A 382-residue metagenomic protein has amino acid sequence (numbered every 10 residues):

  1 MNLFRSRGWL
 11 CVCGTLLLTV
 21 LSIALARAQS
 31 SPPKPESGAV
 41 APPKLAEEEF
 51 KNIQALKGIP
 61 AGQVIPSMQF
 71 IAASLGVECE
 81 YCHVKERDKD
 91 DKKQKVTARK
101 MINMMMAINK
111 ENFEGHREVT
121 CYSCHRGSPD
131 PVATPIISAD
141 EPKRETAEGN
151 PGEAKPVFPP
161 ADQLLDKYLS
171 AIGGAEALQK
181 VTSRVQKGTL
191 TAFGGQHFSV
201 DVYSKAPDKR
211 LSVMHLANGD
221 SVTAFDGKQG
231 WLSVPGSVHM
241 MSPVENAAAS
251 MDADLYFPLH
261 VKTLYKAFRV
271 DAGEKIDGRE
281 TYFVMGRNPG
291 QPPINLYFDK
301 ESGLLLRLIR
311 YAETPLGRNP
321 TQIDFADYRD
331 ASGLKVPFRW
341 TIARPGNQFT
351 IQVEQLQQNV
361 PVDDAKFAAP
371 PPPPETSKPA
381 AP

Functional and structural regions predicted by a protein language model:
C11-A24: Bacterial N-terminal signal peptides
P42-V77, Y81, A161-G188: Mature N-terminal segment immediately following signal peptide/propeptide cleavage in secreted/periplasmic
G58, V84-A107, A133-E148: Gly/Gly-Pro-rich "capping" loops immediately C-terminal to redox-active cysteine motifs in periplasmic/lumenal
G76-E86, E118-S128: The canonical Cys-X-X-Cys-His
D140-S199, P372-P382: N-terminal cleavable signal peptides for secretion/export
D166-V238, Y265, R269-A272, N288: N-terminal mature ectodomain segment of secretory-pathway/periplasmic proteins
A217-G219, D277-P373: Gly/Pro-enriched, hydrophobic low-complexity segments that function as extracytoplasmic propeptides/linkers
L232-F257: Acidic/charged, solvent-exposed loop-and-adjacent secondary-structure segments enriched in E/D, K/R, S/T, and G/P
